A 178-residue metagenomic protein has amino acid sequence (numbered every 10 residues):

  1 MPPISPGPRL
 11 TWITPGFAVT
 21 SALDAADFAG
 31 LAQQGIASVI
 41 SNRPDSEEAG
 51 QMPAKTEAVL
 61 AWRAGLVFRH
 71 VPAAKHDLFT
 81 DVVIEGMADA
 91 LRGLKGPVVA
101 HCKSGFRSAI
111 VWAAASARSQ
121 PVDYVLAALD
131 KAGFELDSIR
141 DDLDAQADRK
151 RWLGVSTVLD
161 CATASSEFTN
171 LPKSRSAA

Functional and structural regions predicted by a protein language model:
M1-V98, A113-A178: Cys-dependent protein tyrosine phosphatase-like superfamily
P97-A109: A phosphate-binding catalytic loop at a beta-strand-loop-alpha-helix junction that coordinates phosphoryl groups
